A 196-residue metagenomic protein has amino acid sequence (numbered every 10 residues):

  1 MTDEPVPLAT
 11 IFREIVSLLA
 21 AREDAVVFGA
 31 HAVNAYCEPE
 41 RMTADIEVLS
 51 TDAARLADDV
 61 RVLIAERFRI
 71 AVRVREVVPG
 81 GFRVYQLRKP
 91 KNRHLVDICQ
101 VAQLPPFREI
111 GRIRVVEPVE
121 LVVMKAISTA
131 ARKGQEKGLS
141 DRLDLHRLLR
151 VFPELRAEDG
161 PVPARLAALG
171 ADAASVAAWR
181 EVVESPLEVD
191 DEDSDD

Functional and structural regions predicted by a protein language model:
M1-D196: Compositionally biased terminal segments of proteins
